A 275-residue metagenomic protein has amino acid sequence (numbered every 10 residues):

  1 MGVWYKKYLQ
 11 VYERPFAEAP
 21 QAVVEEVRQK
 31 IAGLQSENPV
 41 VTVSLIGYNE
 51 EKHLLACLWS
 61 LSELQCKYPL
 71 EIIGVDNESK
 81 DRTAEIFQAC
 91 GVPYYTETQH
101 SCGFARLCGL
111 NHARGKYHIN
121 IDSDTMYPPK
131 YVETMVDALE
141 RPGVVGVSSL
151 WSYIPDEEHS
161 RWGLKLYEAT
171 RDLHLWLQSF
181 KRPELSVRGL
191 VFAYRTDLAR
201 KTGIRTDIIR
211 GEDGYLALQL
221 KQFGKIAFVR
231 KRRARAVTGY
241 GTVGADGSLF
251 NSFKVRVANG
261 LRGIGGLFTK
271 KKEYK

Functional and structural regions predicted by a protein language model:
M1-S60: N-proximal low-complexity "stem/linker" segments adjacent to membrane-targeting elements
V40-T42, E71, Y215: Cell-envelope/extracellular polymer assembly enzymes that use nucleotide-activated donors
D76-A84, T125: A conserved acidic beta->alpha catalytic loop
E97-A113: Glycine-rich, basic loop-to-helix element that forms the pyrophosphate-binding segment of sugar-nucleotide handling
H118: Short aromatic/hydrophobic "clamp" motif used to bind/position activated sugar donors
K130-R161: Conserved donor NDP-sugar-binding/catalytic core segment of glycosyltransferases
S149-P155, G163-L185, G189: Short, flexible, basic/aromatic active-site loop/helix in glycosyltransferases
I209-L216: Acidic donor-binding loop at a coil-to-helix junction in glycosyltransferase catalytic cores that engages
